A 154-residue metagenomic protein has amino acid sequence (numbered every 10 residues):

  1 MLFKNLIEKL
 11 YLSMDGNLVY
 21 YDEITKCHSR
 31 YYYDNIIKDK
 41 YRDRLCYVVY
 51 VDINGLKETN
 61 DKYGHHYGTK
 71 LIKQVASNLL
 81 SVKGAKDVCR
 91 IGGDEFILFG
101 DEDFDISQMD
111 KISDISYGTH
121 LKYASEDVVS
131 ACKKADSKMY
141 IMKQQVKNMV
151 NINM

Functional and structural regions predicted by a protein language model:
M1-G16, E102-S116, S130, N153-M154: Regulatory sensory/coupling modules that transmit signals to nucleotide-handling catalytic cores
Y20, K26-Y47, N54-L80, C89-G93 (+3 more regions): Conserved long alpha-helical elements within nucleotide-processing catalytic cores of c-di-GMP signaling and class III
Y47-V49, D87-C89, G118-H120: Conserved beta-strand cores of small sensory beta-sandwich domains that regulate signal transduction, primarily PAS/PAC
V51-I53, D101-E102: Residues immediately flanking
D61, D101, Q144: Short, conserved catalytic or interaction motifs in soluble domains
N78-V82, K111-I112: Generic non-transmembrane alpha-helical segments
L98-E102, L121-Y123: Short beta-strand-to-loop capping motifs
Y117, L121-M154: Catalytic-core segments of nucleotide cyclases and related cyclic-nucleotide turnover enzymes
